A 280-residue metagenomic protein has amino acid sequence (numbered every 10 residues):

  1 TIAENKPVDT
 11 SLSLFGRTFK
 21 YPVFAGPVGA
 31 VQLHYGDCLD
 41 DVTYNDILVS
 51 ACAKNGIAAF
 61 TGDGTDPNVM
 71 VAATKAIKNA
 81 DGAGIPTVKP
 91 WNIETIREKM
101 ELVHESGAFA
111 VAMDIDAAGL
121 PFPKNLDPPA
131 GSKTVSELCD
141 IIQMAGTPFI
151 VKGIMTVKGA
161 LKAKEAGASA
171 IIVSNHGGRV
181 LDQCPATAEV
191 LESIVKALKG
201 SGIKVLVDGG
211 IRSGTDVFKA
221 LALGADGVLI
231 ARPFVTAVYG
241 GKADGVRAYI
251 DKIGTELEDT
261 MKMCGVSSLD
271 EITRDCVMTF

Functional and structural regions predicted by a protein language model:
T1-F19, I272: An N-cap/entry alpha-helix motif that binds or orients negatively charged groups
L12, R17-G36, D40, Y44-I47 (+1 more regions): Metal-dependent C-N hydrolase catalytic cores
V28-D40, I85-E94, T147-M155, R212: Active-site mouth loops of central-metabolism enzymes
A30-V31, D63-P67, D116: Short glycine-enriched loops at secondary-structure junctions
Q32-G36, A59, F122-D127: Glycine-rich phosphate-binding "P-loop"
T43-N92: A gly/proline- and charged-residue-enriched helix-loop-helix capping module
S50, K78-N79, W91-V207, G214-V238 (+2 more regions): Alpha/beta enzyme core
F234, V238, K242-F280: C-terminal extensions of enzymes
